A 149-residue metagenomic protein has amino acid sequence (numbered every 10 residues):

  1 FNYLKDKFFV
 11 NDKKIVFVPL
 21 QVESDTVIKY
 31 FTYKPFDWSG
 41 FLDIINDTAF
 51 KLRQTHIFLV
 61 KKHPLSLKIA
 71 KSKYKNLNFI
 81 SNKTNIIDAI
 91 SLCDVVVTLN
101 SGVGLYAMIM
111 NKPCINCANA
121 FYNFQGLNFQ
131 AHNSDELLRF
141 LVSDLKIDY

Functional and structural regions predicted by a protein language model:
F1-N2, L127-Y149: Leloir-type glycosyltransferase catalytic cores
F1-V27: A nucleotide-sugar donor-handling region in carbohydrate enzymes
K14, N78, D94-V95: Conserved acidic residues
Q21-D25, P64-L67, G102-G104, F121-N123: Short, solvent-exposed loop/turn segments at secondary-structure junctions
K29-S39: Mid-to-C-terminal functional-domain signal that highlights helix-capping/loop sites within ligand-binding modules
L42-S81: Catalytic donor nucleotide-activated moiety binding site of glycosyltransferases and closely related
T84-Q130: A donor-sugar binding/catalytic signature common to diverse glycosyltransferases and related nucleotide-sugar
